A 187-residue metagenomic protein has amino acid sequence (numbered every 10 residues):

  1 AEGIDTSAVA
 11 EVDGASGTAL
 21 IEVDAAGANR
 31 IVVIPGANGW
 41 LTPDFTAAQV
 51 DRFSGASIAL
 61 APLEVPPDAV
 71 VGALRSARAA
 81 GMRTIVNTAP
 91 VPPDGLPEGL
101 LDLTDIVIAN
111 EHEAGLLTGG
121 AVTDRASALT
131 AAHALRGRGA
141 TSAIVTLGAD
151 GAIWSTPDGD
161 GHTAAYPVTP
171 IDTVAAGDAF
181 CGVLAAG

Functional and structural regions predicted by a protein language model:
A1-I58: Conserved N-terminal subdomain of the carbohydrate kinase-like
E2-G3, G39-D44, V86-P92, T163-A164: Short gly/ser/thr-rich secondary-structure transition/capping motifs
S7-S16, N87-A89, A134, I144-L147 (+1 more regions): Beta-strand->loop->alpha-helix junctions that form or flank phosphate-binding loops in nucleotide-handling enzymes
I34, A121, A164-A165: Short clusters of small/polar residues that mark proteolytic maturation junctions
G36-N38, A89-V91, H112-A114, Y166-T169: Short, acidic/turn-prone active-site loops that include or flank metal/cofactor- and phosphate-binding residues
A56-T130, D150-A152: Conserved beta-alpha-beta core of the PfkB/ribokinase-like small-molecule kinase fold
P93-D94, E98, D102, R125-G187: Conserved phosphate-binding/catalytic region of the ribokinase-like
